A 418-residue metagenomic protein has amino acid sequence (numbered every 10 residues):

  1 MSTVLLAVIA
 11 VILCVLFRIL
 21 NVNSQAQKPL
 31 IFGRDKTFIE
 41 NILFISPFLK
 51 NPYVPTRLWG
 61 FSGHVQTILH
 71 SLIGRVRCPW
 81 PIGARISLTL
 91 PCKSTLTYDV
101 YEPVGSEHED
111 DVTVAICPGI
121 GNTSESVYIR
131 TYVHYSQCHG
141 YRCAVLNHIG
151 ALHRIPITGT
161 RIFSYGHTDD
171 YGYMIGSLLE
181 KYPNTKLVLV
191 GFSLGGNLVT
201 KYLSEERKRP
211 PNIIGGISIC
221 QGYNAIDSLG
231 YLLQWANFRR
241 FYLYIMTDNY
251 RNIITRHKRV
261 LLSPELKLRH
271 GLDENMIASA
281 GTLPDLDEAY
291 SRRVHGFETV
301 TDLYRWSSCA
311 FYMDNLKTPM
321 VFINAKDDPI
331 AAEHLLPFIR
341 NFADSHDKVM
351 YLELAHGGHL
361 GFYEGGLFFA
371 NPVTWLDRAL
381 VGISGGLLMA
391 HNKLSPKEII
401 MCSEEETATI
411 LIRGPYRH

Functional and structural regions predicted by a protein language model:
I12-L43, P47-F48, E180-H295: Alpha/beta-hydrolase-fold enzymes
T56-E109, F369: N-terminal cap/lid segment of alpha/beta-hydrolase-fold proteins
L90, Y101-I157, Y173, S177-E180 (+1 more regions): Short, surface-exposed "cap/lid" segments of acyl-processing enzymes
V133-G150, F342-G365: Active-site machinery of serine-nucleophile hydrolases
R161-Y182, K201: Alpha/beta-hydrolase active-site loop
A289-Y312: Active-site nucleophile elbow and catalytic-triad environment of alpha/beta-hydrolase enzymes
L316, F322-N324, D328: Short beta-strand/loop motif that positions the catalytic acidic residue of the alpha/beta-hydrolase fold
A355-G357, G361-H418: Catalytic active-site module of serine/aspartate enzymes centered on a nucleophile-bearing elbow/loop
